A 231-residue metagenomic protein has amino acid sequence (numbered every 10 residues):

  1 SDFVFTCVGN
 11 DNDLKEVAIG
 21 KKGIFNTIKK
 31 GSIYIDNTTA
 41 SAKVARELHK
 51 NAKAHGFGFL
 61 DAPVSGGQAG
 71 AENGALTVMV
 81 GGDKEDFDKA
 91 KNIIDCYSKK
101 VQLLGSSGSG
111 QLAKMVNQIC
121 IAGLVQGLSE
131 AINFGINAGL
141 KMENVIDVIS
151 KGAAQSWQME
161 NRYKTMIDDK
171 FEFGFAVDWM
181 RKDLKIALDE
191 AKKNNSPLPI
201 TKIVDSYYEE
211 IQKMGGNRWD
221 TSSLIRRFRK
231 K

Functional and structural regions predicted by a protein language model:
S1-K43: Rossmann-like NAD(P)-binding element
V8, Y34, T39-I119: Rossmann-fold dinucleotide-binding core
N73-G81, Q102, S106-A138, I149-N161 (+1 more regions): Active-site-proximal catalytic alpha-helix in oxidoreductases
S107, Q155-T221, F228: Interdomain hinge/lid region at the active-site interface of Rossmann-like NAD(P)-dependent oxidoreductases
E143-S150, K202-S206: Beta-strand segments within the central parallel beta-sheet cores of soluble alpha/beta enzyme folds
